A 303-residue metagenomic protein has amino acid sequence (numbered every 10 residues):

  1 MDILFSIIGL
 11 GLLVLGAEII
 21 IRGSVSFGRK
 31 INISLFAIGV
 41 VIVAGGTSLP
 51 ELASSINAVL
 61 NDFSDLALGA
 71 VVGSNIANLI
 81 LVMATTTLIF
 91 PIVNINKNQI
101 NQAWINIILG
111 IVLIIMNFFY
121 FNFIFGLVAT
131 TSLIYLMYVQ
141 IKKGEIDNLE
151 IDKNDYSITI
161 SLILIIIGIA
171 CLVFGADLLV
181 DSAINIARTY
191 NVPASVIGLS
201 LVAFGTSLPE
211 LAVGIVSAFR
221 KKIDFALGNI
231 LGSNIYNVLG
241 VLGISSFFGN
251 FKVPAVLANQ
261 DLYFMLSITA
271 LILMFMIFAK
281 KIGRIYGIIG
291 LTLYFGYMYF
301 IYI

Functional and structural regions predicted by a protein language model:
M1-I303: Hydrophobic alpha-helical segments, chiefly the membrane-spanning helices and signal/signal-anchor peptides
